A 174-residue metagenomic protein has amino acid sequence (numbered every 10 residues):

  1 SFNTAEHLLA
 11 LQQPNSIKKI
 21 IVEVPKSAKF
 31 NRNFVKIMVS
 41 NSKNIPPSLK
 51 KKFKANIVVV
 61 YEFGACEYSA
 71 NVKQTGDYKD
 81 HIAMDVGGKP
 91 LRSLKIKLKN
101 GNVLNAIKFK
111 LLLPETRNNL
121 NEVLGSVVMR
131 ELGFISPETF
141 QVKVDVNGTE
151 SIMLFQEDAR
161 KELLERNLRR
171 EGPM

Functional and structural regions predicted by a protein language model:
S1-M174: Phosphate/dinucleotide-binding and metal-coordinating scaffold of catalytic cores in nucleotide-dependent enzymes
